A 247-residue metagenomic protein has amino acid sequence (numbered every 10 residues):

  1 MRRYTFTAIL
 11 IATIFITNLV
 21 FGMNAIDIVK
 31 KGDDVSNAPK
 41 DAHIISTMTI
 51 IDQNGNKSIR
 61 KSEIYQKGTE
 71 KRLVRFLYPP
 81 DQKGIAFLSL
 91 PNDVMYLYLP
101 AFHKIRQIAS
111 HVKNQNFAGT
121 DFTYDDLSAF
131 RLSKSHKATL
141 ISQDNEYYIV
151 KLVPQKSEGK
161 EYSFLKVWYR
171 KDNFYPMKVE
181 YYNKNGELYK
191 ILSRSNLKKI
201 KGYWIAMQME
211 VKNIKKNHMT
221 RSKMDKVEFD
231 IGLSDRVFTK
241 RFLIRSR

Functional and structural regions predicted by a protein language model:
M1-I9: Bacterial N-terminal signal peptides that target proteins for export
A8-N18: Bacterial N-terminal signal peptides
M23-A101: N-terminal mature ectodomain segment of secretory-pathway/periplasmic proteins
I26-D27, N56, L127-T139, G186-I191: A short, amphipathic edge element
Q66-G68, L140-Y147, I200-K201: Short, ordered beta-strand-loop transition motifs
F76-Y78, L99, S142, L152-P154 (+1 more regions): Short, structured patches in soluble enzyme cores that scaffold and shape functional sites
F87-H136: Surface-exposed, polar helix/loop patches in the mature regions of secreted/periplasmic/lumenal proteins that form
K104-I108, Y124, S128, E146-K240: Gly/Pro-enriched, hydrophobic low-complexity segments that function as extracytoplasmic propeptides/linkers
